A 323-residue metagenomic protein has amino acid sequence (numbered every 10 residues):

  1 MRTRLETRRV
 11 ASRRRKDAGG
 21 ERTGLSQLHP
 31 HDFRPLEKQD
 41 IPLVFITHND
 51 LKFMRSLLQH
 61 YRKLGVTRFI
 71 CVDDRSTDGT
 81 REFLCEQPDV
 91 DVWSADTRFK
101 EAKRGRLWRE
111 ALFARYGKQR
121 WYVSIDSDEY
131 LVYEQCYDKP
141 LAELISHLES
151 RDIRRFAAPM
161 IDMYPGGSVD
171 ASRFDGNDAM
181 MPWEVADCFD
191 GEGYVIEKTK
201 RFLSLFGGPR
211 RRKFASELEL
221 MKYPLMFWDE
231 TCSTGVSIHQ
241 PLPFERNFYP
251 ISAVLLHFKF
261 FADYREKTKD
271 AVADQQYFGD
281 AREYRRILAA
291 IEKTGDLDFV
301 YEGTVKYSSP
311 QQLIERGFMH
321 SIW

Functional and structural regions predicted by a protein language model:
M1-A18, G105-R106, Y133-W323: Catalytic-site signature of metal-activated, phosphate-bearing donor transferases, centered on the GT-A/GT-A-like
M1-Q59: N-proximal low-complexity "stem/linker" segments adjacent to membrane-targeting elements
H48, D74-T77, Q87-D89, A95-R98 (+4 more regions): An acidic- and aromatic-residue-enriched active-site/binding cleft used to recognize and process polar
Q59-T67: Short, acidic, metal-binding catalytic loop of nucleotide-sugar glycosyltransferases
G65-V66, K118, D126, D152: Short loop/turn motifs at secondary-structure junctions
T67-R75: Short beta-strand/loop segment that forms part of the nucleotide-sugar
R81-I125, V132-D138: Active-site-proximal specificity loops/subdomain of glycosyltransferases
